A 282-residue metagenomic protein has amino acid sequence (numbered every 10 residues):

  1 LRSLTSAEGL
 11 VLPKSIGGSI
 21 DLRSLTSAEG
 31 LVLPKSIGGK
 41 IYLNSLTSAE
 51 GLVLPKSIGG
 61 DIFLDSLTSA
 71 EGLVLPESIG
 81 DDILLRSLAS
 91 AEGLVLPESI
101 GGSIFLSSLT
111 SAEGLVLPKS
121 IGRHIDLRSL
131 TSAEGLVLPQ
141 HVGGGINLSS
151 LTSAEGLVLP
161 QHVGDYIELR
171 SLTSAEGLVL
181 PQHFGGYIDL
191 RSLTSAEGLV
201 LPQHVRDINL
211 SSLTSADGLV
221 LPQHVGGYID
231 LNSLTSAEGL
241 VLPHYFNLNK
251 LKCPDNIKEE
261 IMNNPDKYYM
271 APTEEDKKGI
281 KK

Functional and structural regions predicted by a protein language model:
L1-V241: Thr-biased low-complexity repeat/linker tracts and other Thr-enriched repetitive architectures
I41, I229-K281: Leucine-rich solenoid repeat scaffolds
